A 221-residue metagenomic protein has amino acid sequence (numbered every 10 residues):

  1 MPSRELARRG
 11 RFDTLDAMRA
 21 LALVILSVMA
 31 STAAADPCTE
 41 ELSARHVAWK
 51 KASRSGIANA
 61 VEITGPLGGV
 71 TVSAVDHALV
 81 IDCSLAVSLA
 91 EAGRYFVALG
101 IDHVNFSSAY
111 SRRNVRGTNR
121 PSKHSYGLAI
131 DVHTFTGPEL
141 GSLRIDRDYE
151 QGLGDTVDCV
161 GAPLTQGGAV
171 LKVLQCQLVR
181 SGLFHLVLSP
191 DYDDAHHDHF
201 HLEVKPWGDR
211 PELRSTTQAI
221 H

Functional and structural regions predicted by a protein language model:
M18-V24: Sec-dependent signal peptide recognition, specifically the positively charged N-region followed immediately by
A30-T32: N-terminal signal peptide c-region/cleavage motif recognized by signal peptidases
D36-S107, S111: Active-site acidic/histidine clusters and adjacent loop/turn architecture that either coordinate catalytic ions
T39, W49-T64, P121, Y126-H221: Catalytic cores and adjacent binding grooves of peptidoglycan-active enzymes
R94-P121, V173-S189: Conserved short secondary-structure elements within globular domains
